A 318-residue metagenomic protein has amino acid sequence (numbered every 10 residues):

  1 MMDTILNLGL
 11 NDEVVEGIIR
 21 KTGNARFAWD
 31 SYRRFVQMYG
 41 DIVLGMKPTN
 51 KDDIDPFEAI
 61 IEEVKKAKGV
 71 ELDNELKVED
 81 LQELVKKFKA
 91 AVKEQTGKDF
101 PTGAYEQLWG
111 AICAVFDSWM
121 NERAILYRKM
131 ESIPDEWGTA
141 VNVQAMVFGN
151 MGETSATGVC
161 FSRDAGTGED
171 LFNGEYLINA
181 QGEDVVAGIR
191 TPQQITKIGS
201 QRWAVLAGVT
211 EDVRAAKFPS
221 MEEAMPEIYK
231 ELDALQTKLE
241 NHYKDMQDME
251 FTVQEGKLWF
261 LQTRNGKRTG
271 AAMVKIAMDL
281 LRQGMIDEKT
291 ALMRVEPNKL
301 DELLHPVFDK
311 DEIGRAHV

Functional and structural regions predicted by a protein language model:
M1-R315: Nucleotide/phosphate-binding sheet-loop regions of phosphoryl- and nucleotidyl-transfer enzymes
